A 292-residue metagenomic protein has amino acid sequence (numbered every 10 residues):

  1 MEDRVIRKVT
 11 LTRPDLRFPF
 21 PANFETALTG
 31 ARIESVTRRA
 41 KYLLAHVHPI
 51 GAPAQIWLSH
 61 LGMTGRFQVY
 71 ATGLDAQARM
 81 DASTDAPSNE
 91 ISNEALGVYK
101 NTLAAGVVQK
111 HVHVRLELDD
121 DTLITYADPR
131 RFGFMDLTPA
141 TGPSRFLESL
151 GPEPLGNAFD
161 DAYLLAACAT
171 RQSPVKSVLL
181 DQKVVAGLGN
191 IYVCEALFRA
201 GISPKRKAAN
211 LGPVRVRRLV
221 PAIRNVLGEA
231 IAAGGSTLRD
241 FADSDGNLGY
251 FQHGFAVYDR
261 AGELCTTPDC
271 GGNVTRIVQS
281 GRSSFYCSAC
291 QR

Functional and structural regions predicted by a protein language model:
M1-R292: Structured catalytic/nucleic-acid-binding cores of DNA maintenance enzymes
